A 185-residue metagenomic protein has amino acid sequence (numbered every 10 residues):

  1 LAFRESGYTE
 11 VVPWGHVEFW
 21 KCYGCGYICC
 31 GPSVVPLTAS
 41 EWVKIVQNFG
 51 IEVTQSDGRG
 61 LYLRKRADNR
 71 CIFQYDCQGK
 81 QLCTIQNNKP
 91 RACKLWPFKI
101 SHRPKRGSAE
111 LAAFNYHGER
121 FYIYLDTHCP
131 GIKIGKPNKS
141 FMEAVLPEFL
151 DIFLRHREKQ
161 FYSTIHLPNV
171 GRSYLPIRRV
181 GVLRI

Functional and structural regions predicted by a protein language model:
L1-I185: Short loop/turn segments that flank or connect secondary-structure elements
